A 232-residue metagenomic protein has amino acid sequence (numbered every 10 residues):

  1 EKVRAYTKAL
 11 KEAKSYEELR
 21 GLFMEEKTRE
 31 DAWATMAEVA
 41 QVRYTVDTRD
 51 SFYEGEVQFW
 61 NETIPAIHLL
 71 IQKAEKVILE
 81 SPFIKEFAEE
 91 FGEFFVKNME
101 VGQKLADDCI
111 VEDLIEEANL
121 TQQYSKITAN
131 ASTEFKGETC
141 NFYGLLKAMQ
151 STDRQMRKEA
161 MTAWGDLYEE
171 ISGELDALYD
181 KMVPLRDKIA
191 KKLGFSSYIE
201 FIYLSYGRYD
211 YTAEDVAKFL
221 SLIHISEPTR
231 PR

Functional and structural regions predicted by a protein language model:
E1-E214, S226, R230: A well-structured
D215-F219: Membrane-interfacial loop-to-helix junctions in multi-pass inner-membrane proteins
L220-S226: Long, non-coiled-coil amphipathic alpha-helical linker/lever segments that couple catalytic cores to other domains
